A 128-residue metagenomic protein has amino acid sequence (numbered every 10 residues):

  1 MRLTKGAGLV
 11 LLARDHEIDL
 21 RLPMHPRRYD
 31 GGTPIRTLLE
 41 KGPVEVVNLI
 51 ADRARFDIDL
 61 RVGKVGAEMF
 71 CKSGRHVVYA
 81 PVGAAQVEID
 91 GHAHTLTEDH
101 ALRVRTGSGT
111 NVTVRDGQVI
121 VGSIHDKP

Functional and structural regions predicted by a protein language model:
M1-P128: Jelly-roll (double-stranded beta-helix
